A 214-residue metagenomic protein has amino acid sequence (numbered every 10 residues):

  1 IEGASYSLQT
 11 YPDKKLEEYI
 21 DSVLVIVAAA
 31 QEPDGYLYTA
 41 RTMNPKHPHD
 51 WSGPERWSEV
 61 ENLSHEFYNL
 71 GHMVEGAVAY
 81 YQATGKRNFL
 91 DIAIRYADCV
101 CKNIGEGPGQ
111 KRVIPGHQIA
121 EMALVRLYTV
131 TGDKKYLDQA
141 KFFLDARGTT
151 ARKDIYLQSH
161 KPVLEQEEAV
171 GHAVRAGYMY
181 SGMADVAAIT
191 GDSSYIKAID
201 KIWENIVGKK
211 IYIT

Functional and structural regions predicted by a protein language model:
I1-T214: Glycan-recognition and catalytic cores of secretory/periplasmic carbohydrate-active enzymes
